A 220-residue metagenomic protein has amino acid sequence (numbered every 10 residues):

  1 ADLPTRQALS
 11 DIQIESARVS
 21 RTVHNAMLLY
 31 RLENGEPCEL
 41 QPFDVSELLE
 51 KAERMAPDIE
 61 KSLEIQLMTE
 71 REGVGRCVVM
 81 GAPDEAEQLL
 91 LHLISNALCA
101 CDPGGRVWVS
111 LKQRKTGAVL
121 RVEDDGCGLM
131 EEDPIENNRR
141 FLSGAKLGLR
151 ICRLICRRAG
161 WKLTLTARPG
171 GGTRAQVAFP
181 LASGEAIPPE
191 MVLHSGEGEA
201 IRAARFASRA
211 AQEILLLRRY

Functional and structural regions predicted by a protein language model:
I14-V19: Short alpha-helical segment of the dimerization/phosphotransfer core of two-component systems
N34-E39, R76-G81: Conserved micro-motifs of the catalytic ATP-binding
Q41-R54: A conserved beta-strand-to-alpha-helix junction within the catalytic ATP-binding
N96-L98: Short helix-loop "hinge" at the ATP-lid/N-box region of the Bergerat-fold HATPase_c
G104-T116: Short beta-strand/loop element within the Bergerat-fold HATPase_c
D124: Acidic ATP/Mg2+-coordinating residue in the GHKL
